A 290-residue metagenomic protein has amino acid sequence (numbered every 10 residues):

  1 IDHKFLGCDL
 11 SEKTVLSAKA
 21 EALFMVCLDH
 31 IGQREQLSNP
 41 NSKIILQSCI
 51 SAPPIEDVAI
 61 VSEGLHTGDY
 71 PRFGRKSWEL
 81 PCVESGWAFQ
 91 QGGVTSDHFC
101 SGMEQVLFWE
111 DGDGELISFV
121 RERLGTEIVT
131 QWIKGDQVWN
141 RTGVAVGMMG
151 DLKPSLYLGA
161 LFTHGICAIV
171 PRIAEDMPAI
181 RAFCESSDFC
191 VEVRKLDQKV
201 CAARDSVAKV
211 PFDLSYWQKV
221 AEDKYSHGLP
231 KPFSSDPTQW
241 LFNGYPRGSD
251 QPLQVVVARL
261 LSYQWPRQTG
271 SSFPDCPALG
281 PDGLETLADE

Functional and structural regions predicted by a protein language model:
I1, Q137, G147-K209: Basic, amphipathic alpha-helical recognition segments used for DNA target recognition
I1-E127, W132-G143, V220-E290: Polynucleotide-recognition surfaces of large bacterial nucleic-acid defense/processing enzymes
K4-D9, I31, T126-Q131, R141 (+2 more regions): Glycine- and acidic
V15, Q33, D151-K153, A174-D176 (+1 more regions): Generic "edge-of-domain/loop-turn" microfeature
G93, D111, M148, P171 (+1 more regions): Active-site donor-binding loop signature of nucleotide-sugar glycosyltransferases
M177-F183, V210-S234: Amphipathic alpha-helical segments
